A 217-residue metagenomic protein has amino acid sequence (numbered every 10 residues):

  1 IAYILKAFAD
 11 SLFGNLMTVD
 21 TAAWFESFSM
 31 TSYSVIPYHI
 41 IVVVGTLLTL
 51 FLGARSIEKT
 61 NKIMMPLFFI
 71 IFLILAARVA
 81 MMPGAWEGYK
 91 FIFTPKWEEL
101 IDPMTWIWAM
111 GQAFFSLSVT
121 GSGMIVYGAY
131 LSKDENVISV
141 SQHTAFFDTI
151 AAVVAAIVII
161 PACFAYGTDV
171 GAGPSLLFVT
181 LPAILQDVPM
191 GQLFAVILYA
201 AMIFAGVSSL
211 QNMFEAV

Functional and structural regions predicted by a protein language model:
I1-R55, G84-I107, P174-F178: Inter-helical loop and helix-membrane interface segments of multi-pass membrane transporters/permeases
E58, K62-Q211: Membrane-embedded translocation segments of transport machinery
